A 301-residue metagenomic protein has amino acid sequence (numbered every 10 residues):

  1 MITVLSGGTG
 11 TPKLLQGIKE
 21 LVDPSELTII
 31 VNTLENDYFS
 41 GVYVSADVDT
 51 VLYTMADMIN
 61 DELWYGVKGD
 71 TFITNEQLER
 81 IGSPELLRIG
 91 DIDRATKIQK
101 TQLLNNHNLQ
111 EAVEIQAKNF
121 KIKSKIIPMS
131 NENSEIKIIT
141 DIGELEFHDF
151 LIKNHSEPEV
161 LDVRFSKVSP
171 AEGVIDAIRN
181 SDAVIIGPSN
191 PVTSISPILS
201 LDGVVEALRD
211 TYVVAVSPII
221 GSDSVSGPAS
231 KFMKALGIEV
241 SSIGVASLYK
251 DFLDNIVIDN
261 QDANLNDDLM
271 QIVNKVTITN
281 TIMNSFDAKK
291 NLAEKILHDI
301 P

Functional and structural regions predicted by a protein language model:
M1-T3, S25: Extreme N-terminal starter segment of soluble prokaryotic enzymes
E20-S25, V205-T211, K250-F252: Short, conserved loop/helix-junction motifs that constitute active-site signature segments in enzyme catalytic cores
T28-N32, Y212-I219, N255-N260: Short internal beta-strands
V31-K167: Electropositive, gly/pro-rich neighborhoods at or near active sites that engage anionic ligands
S166-K167, N190-L201: Active-site glycine- and acidic-residue-rich loops that bind and position anionic ligands or nucleotide-like cofactors
S181: An anion/phosphate-binding loop that grips the pyrophosphate of nucleotide cofactors and donors
L199-L236: Redox- and metal-dependent alpha/beta enzyme cores, enriched for Fe-S-associated oxidoreductases and cofactor-handling
S226-P301: C-terminal functional extensions of proteins
